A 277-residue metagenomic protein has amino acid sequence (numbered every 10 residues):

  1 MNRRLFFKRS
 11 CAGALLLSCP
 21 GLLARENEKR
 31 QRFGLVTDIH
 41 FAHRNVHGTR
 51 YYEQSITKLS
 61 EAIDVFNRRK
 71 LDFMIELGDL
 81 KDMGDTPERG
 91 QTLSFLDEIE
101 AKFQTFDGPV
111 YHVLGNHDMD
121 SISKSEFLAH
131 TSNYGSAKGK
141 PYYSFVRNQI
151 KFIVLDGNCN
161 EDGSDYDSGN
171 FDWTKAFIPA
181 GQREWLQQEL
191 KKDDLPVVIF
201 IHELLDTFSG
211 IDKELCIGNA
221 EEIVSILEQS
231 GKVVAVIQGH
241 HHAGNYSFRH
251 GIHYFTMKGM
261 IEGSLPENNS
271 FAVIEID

Functional and structural regions predicted by a protein language model:
R4-R25: N-terminal export signals
A24-G90: N-terminal active-site segment of His-dependent metallophosphoesterases
Q31, D72, Y142, I150 (+1 more regions): Alpha/beta-hydrolase fold active-site loops
V36-T37, M74-G78, V110-N116, V198-I201 (+2 more regions): Active-site neighborhood of phospho(di)ester-bond hydrolases with catalytic His/Asp-centered motifs
H40, L80-K81, H117-M119, N158-N160 (+3 more regions): Catalytic metal-binding/acid-base residues of hydrolase active sites
T86-K192, E222-V233, Y246-D277: Extended active-site neighborhood of metal-dependent phosphoesterases/phosphodiesterases
K191-F208: Short acidic, glycine-rich surface-loop motifs adjacent to enzyme active sites
